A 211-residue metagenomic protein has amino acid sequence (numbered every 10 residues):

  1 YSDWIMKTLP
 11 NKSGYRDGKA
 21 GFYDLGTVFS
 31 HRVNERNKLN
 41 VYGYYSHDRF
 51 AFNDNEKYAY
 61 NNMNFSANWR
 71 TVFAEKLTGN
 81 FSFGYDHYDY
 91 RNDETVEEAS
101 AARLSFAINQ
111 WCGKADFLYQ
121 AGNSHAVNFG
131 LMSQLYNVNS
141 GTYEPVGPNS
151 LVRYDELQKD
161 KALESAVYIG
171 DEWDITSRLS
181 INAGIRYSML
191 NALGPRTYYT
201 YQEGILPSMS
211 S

Functional and structural regions predicted by a protein language model:
Y1, R178, R196, E203-S211: Short, intrinsically disordered, charge-balanced linker/junction segments flanking boundaries in proteins
Y1-Y60, Y90-R91: Periplasmic-side early beta-strands and strand-to-turn transitions of outer-membrane beta-barrels
Y15-A20, I108, Y154, S208-S211: Glycine-rich, flexible loop segments associated with nucleotide phosphate handling
S30-H47, A59-Y199: Face-selective signature of the C-terminal outer-membrane beta-barrel domain
